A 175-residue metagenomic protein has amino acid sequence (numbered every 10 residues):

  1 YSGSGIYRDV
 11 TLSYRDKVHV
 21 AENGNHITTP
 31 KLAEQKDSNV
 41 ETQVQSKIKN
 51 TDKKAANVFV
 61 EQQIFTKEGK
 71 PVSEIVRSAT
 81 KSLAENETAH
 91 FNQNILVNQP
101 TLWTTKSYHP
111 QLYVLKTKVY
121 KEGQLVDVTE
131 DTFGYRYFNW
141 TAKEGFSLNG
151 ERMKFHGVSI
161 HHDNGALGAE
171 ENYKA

Functional and structural regions predicted by a protein language model:
Y1-A175: Secreted/periplasmic carbohydrate-active enzymes, especially glycoside hydrolases
